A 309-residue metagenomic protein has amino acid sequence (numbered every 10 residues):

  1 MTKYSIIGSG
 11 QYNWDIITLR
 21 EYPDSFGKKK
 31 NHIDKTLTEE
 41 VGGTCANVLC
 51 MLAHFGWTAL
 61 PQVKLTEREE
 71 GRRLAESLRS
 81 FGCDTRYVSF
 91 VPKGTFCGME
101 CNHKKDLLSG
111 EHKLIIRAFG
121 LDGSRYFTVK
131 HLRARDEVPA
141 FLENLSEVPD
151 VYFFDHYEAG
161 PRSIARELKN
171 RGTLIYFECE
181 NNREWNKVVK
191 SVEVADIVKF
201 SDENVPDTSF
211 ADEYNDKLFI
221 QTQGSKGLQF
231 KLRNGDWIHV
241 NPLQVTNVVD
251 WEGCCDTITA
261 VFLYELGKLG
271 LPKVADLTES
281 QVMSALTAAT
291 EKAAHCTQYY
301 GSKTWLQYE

Functional and structural regions predicted by a protein language model:
M1-Q62, E69-E76, S80-C83: Glycine-rich phosphate/adenosyl-contacting loop at the front of the ribokinase-like
T2-N13, S77-V91, H103-H239, G270-A275 (+3 more regions): Ribokinase/PfkB-type carbohydrate-kinase core domain
N31-E40, N241-G253: Short pre-catalytic strand/loop immediately N-terminal to key active-site residues, enriched for Gly-Thr
E39, K64-L65, D155, S284: Residue-level marker of alpha-helix boundaries and capping positions
T44-N47, T95-F96, S163: Short glycine/serine/threonine-rich phosphate/pyrophosphate-binding segments that cradle anionic phosphate groups
A53-H54, L243-E309: Conserved post-catalytic alpha-helical subdomain immediately downstream of the catalytic base and nucleotide-binding
T66-E69, K93-G94: Electropositive, gly/pro-rich neighborhoods at or near active sites that engage anionic ligands
E70-R72, C97-G98, K187-V188: Short Asp/Glu-rich motifs
